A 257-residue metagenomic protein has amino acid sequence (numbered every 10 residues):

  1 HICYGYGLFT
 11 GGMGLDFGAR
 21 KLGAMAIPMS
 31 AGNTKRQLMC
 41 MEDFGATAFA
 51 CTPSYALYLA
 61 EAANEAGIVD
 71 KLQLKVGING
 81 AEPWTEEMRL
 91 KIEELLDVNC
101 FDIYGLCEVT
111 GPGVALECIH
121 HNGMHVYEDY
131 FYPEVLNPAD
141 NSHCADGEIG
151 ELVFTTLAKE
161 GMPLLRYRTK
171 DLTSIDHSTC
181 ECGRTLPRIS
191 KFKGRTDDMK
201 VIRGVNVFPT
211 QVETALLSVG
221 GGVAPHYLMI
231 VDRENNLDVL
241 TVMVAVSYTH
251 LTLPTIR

Functional and structural regions predicted by a protein language model:
H1-L96, F101, V109, G113-L116 (+1 more regions): Active-site phosphate/ATP/adenylate-binding loop shared across adenylate-forming ligases
K75, W84-T179: Conserved AMP-binding/adenylate-forming
I92, L216-G220: Hydrophobic C-terminal alpha-helix "anchor/cap" residues
K170, L186-A215: Adenylate-forming
C180-L186: Catalytic P-loop NTP-binding/switch module of NTPases
K191-T196, D238-V246: Short acidic (Asp/Glu) and glycine-rich catalytic loops that position anionic groups and cofactors
V219-N235, T241-A245: C-terminal boundary motif of the adenylate-forming
T249-T255: Conserved small/polar residues in nucleotide/adenosyl-binding loops
